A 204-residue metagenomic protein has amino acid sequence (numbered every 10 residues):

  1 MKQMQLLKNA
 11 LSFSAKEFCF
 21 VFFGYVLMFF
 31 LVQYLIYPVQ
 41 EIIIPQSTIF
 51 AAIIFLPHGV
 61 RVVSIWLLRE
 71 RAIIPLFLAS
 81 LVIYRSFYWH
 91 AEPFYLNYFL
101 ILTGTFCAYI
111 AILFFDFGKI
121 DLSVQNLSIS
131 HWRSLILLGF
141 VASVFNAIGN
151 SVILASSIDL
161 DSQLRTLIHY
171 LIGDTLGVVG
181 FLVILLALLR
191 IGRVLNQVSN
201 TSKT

Functional and structural regions predicted by a protein language model:
K2-I44, R61-L67, P75-S156, L182 (+1 more regions): Short helix-perturbing small/polar motifs within transmembrane alpha-helices
I43-I44, I54-P57, D159-S162: Short hydrophobic/aromatic segments of transmembrane alpha-helices and their interfaces
S47-S64: Hydrophobic, membrane-facing alpha-helical anchors
F55, L67, L171-I172: Alpha-helical architecture
F55-P57, A72-L76: Pore-lining transmembrane helices
R133-L137, D161-I168: The feature identifies polytopic integral membrane transport proteins across all domains of life
L138, K203-T204: Cytosolic juxtamembrane regulatory segments of multi-pass membrane proteins
R165-F181: Alpha-helical transmembrane segments that form the membrane-embedded catalytic/substrate-binding core of multi-pass
